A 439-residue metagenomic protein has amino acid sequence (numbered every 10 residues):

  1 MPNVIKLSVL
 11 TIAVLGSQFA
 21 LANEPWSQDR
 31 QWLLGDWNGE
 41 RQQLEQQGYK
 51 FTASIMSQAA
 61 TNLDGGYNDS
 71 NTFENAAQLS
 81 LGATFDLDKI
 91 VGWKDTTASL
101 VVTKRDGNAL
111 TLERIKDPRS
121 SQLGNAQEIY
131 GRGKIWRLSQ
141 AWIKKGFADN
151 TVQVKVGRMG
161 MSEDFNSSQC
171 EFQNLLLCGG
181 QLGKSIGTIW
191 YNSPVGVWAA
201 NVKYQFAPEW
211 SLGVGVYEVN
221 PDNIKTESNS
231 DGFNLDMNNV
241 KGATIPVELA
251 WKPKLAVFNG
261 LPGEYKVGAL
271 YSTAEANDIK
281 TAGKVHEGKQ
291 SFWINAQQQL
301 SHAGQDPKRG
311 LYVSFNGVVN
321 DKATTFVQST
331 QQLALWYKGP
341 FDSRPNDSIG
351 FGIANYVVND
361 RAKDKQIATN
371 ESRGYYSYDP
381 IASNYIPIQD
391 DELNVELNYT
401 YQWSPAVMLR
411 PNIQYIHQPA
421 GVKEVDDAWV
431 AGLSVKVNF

Functional and structural regions predicted by a protein language model:
N23-E24, Q28, L34-F51, D86-A98 (+6 more regions): Short loop/turn motifs that connect adjacent beta-strands in outer-membrane beta-barrel proteins
F51-A59, A98-K104, V154-R158, V214-E218 (+6 more regions): Transmembrane beta-barrel strands of outer-membrane/channel proteins
S57, F85-K89, K144-F147, R158 (+7 more regions): Residue-level signature of outer-membrane beta-barrel architecture
A76-D222, T325-S329, G339-Q366: Outer membrane beta-barrel
L81, A141, A200, V247-L249 (+6 more regions): Membrane-embedded beta-strands of outer-membrane beta-barrel proteins, especially the hydrophobic/small aromatic
G183-A303, P307-N320, F326, Y337: Signature for the C-terminal beta-barrel architecture of outer-membrane proteins
K225-E227, D231-N239, V247-W251, G268-H286 (+4 more regions): Outer membrane beta-barrel transmembrane domains
D427-F439: Outer-membrane beta-barrel "beta-signal"
